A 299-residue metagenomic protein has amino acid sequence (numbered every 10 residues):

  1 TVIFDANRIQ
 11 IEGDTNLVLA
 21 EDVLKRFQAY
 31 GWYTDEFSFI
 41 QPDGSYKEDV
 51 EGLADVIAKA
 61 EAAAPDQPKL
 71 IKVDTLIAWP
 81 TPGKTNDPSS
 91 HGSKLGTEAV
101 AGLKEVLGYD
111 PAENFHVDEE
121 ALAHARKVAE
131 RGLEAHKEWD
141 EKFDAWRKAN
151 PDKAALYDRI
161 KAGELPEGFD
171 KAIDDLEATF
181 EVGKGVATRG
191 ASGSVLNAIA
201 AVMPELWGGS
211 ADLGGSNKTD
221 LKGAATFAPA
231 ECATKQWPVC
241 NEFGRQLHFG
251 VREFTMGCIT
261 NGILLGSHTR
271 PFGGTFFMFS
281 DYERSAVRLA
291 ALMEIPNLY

Functional and structural regions predicted by a protein language model:
T1-K127: Glycine-rich ThDP/TPP pyrophosphate-binding loop and its adjacent helix/strand module within ThDP-dependent enzymes
K127-Y299: Thiamine diphosphate
